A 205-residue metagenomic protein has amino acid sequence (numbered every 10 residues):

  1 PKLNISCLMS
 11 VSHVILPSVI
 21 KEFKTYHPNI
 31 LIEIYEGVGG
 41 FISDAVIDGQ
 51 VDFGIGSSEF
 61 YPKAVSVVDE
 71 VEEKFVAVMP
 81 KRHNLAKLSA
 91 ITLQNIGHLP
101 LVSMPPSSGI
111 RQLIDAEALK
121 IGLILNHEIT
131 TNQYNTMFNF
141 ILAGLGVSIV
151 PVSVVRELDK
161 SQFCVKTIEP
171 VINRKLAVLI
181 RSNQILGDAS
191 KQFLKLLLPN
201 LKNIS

Functional and structural regions predicted by a protein language model:
P1-P62, T130-T131: Central regulatory/effector-binding core of bacterial HTH transcription factors
K2-S6, G54, V78, V102 (+2 more regions): Short, well-ordered beta-strand segments
V11, I15, V165-S205: A late-sequence structural motif
V38-V51, G56-S57, S107-C164: Hydrophobic hinge/microswitch elements
S43-D44, V68, Q94, F138-N139 (+1 more regions): Alpha-helical segments flanking ligand/cofactor-binding loops in enzyme cores
P62-D69, E73-K74, L88-S89, N135-N183: Beta-alpha-beta core module
L85-A86, P100-I121, L186-L194, L201-S205: Secondary-structure junction motif
